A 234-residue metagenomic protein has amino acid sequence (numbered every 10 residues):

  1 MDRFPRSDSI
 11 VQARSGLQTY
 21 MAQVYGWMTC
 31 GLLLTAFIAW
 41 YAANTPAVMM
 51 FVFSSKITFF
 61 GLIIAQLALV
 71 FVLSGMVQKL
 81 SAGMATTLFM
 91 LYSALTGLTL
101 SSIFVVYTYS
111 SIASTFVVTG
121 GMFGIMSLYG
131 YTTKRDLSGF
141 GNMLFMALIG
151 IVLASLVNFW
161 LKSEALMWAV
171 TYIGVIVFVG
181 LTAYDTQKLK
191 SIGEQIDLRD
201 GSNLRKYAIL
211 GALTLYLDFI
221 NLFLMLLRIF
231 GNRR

Functional and structural regions predicted by a protein language model:
M1-R234: A hydrophobic alpha-helical transmembrane-helix feature that marks the membrane cores and membrane-interface segments
